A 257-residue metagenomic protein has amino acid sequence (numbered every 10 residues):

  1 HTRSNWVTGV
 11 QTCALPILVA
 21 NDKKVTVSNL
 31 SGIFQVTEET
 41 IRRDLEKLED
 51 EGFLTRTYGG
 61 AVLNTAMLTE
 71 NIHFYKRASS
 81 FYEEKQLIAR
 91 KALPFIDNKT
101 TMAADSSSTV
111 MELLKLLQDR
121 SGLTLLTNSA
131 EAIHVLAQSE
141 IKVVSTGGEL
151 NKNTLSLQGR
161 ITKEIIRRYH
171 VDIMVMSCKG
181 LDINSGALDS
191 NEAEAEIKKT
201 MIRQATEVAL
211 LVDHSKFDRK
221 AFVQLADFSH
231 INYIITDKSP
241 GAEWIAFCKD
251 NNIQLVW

Functional and structural regions predicted by a protein language model:
H1-C13: Single conserved hydrophobic/aromatic residue that forms the stacking wall/gate of nucleotide- or nucleobase-binding
T8, F81, K85, S106 (+3 more regions): Short, conserved glycine- and acidic-residue-centered signature motifs in active-site or ligand-binding loops
C13-L15, A61, L255: Generic detector of short, aliphatic-rich beta-strand segments that form the cores of beta-sheets in diverse domain
I17-S28, G32-F34, E39-A103, L114-G122 (+1 more regions): HTH-adjacent hinge/linker in prokaryotic transcriptional regulators
K23-L30, Q35-T37, D50, I133-W257: Conserved phosphate- and dinucleotide-binding cores of soluble alpha/beta proteins, encompassing both enzyme active
S108-V110: Gly/Ser/Thr-rich loops at beta-strand to alpha-helix junctions that form or flank small-molecule/cofactor-binding
G122-L126, A130: Short, small-residue-rich packing micro-motifs
